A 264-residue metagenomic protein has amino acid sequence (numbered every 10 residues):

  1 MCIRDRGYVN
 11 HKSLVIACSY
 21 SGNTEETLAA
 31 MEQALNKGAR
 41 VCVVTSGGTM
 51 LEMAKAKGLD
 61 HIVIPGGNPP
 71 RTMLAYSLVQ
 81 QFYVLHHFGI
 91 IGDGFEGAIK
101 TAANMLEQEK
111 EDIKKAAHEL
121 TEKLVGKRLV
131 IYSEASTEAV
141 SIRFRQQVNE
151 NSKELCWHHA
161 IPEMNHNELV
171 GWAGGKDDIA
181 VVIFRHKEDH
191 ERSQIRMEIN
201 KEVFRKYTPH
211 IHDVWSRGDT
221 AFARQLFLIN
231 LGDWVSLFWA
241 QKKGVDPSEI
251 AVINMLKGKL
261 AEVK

Functional and structural regions predicted by a protein language model:
R4, E154-N165, H210-D219: A generic structural motif
R4-E111, F184-E191, I195-H210: Glycine-rich phosphate-binding loops that contact phosphosugars or nucleotide phosphates
L78-L85, I142-N149, H158, P162 (+3 more regions): Predominant activation on well-ordered alpha-helical scaffold segments within soluble catalytic domains
V84-F95, S152, S236-E249: Short helix-capping/linker segments at secondary-structure and domain boundaries
H86-V181, E262-K264: Active-site phosphate/pyrophosphate-binding segments
V170-A251: C-terminal active-site/capping subdomain that shapes the small-molecule cofactor and substrate pocket of enzyme
P247-K264: Short, small/acidic-rich helices and loops at N termini and domain boundaries of DNA replication/processing enzymes
